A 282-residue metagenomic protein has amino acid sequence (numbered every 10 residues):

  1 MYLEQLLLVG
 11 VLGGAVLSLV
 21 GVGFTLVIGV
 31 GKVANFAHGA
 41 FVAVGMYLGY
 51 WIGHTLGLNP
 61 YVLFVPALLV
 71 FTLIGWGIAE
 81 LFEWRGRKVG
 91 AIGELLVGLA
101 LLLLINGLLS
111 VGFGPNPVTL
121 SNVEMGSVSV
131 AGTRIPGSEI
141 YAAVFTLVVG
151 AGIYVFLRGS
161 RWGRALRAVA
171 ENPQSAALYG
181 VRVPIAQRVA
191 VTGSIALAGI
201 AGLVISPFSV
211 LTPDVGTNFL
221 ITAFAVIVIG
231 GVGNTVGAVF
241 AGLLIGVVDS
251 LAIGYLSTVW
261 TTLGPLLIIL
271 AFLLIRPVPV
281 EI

Functional and structural regions predicted by a protein language model:
M1-V16, L157, R161, A190-I227 (+1 more regions): Inter-helical junctions in multi-pass inner-membrane proteins, predominant in energy-converting antiporter-like
M1-Y2, I78-K88, R276-I282: Transmembrane alpha-helical segments of polytopic membrane transport and secretion proteins
Y2-H54, E83-V89, I229-T235: Single transmembrane alpha-helix segments in multi-pass membrane proteins
G13, L19, A131-L211, T235-A241: Helix-loop-helix "hairpin" substructures at the membrane interface of multi-pass membrane proteins
F24, G57-L101, L108, F240-I245: Alpha-helical transmembrane segments within multi-pass membrane transporters and channels
A40-V44, W51, G86-S110, G216-V228 (+1 more regions): Pore- or pathway-lining transmembrane helices of multi-pass membrane proteins that form conduits for solutes/ions
R85-G159, A186-V189, L251, L256-S257: Transmembrane helix-bundle core of multi-pass membrane transporters and related energy-transducing complexes
G112, E171-I185, Y255-I282: Cytosolic-side transmembrane-helix boundaries in multi-pass membrane proteins
